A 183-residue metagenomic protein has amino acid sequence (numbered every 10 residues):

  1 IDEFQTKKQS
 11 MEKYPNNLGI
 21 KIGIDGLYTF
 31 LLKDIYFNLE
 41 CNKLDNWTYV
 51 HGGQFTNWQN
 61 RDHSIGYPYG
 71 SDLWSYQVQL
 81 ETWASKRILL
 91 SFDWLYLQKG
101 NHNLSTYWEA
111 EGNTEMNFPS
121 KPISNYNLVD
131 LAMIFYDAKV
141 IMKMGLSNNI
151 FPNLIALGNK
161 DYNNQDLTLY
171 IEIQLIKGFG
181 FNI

Functional and structural regions predicted by a protein language model:
I1-I183: Exposed, low-structure sequence patches enriched in small/polar residues
